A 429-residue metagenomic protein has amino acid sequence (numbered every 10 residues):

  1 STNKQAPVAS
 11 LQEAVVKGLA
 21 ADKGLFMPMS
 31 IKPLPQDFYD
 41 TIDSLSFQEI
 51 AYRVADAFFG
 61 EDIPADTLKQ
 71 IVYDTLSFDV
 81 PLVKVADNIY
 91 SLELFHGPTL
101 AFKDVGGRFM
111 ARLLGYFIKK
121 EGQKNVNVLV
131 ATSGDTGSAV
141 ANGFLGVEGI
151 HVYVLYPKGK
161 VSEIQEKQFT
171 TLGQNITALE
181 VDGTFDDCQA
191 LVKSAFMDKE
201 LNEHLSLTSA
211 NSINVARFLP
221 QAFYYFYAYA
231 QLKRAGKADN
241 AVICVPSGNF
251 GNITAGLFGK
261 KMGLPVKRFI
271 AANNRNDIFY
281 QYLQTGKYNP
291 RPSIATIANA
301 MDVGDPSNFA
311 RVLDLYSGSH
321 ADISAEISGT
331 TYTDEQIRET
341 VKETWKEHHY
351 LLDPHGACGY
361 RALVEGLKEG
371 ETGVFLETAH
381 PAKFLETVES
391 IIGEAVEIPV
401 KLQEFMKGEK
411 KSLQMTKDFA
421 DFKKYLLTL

Functional and structural regions predicted by a protein language model:
S1-L429: PLP-dependent amino-acid enzyme catalytic core
